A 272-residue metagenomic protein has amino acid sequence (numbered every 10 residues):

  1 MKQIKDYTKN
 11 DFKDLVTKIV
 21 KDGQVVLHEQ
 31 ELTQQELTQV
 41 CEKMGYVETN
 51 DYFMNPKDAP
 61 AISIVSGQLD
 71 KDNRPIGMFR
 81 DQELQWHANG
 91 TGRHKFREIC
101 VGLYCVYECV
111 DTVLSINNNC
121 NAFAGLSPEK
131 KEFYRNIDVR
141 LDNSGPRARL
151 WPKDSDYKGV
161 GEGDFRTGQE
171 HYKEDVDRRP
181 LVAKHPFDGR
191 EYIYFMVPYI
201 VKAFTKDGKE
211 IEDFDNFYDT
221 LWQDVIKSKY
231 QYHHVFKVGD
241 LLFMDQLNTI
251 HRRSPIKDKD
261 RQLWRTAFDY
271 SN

Functional and structural regions predicted by a protein language model:
M1-V238, L247-N272: Non-heme Fe(II) oxygenase catalytic core, chiefly the N-lobe of the double-stranded beta-helix
